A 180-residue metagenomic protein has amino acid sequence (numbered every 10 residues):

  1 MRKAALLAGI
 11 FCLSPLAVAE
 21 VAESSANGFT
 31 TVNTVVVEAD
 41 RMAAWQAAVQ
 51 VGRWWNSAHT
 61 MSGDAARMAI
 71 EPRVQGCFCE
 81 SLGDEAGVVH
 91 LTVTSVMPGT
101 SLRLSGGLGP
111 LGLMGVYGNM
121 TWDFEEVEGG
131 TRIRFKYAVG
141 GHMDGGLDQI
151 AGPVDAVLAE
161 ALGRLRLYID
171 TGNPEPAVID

Functional and structural regions predicted by a protein language model:
M1-A4: Positively charged n-region of N-terminal signal peptides that target proteins for export
S14-L16: N-terminal signal peptide c-region/cleavage motif recognized by signal peptidases
V18-A69: Hydrophobic ligand-binding cavity/cleft-lining segments
N33-V35, V89-S95, G118-E126: Hydrophobic/aromatic beta-strand elements that line small-molecule binding cavities or substrate pockets in beta-rich
A44-A47, F78, V93, L104 (+2 more regions): Hydrophobic pocket/interface hotspot
R53, S57, G63-G109, T171: Glycine-rich portal/gate segments that line the openings of hydrophobic small-molecule binding cavities
G109-E160: Beta-strand/loop substructures that line and gate deep hydrophobic ligand-binding cavities in soluble
L167-D180: Short, highly charged C-terminal tails/helix-capping segments
